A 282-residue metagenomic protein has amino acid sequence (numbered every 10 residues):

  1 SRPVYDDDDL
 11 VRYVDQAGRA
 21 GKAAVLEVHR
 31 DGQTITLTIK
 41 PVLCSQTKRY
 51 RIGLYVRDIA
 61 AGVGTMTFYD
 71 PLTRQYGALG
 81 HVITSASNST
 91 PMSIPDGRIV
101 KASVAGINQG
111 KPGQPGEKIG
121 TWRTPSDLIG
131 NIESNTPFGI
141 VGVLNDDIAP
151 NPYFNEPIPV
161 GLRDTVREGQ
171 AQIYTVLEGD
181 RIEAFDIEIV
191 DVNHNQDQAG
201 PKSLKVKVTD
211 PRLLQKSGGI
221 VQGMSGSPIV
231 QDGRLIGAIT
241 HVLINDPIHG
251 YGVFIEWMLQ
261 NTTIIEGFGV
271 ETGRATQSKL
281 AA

Functional and structural regions predicted by a protein language model:
S1-D9, I229-D232, I236-T240: Conserved PDZ fold ligand-binding element
R2-E27, D246-I248, V253-E256: PDZ domains, with a preference for the canonical peptide-binding region formed by the helix
D6-D7, R12-Y13, A23, Q33-T36 (+4 more regions): Peripheral, non-AAA+ core regions of ATP-driven protein-machinery
V11-Y50: PDZ-domain C-terminal substructure recognizer with occasional recognition of PDZ-binding tails
L26, A171, G226-S227: Generic short beta-strand
T38, V42-G218, Q222, Q231-D232 (+2 more regions): Serine endopeptidase catalytic core focused on the charge-relay Asp
M66, T262-A282: Gram-positive cell-envelope targeting signals
